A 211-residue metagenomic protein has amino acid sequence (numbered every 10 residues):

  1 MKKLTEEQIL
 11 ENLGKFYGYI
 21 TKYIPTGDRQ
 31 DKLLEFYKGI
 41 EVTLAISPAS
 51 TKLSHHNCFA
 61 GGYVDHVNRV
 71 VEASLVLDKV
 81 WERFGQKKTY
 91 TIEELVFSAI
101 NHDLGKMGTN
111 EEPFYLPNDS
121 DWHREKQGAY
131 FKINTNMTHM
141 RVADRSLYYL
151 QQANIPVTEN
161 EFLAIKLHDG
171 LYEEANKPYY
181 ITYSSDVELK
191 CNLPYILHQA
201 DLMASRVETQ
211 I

Functional and structural regions predicted by a protein language model:
M1-E125: Acidic/His-rich, divalent-metal-binding segments that scaffold phosphate/diphosphate chemistry
L53-G61, D65, L77, K88-Q210: Divalent metal-dependent catalytic cores for phosphoryl transfer on phosphate-bearing substrates
